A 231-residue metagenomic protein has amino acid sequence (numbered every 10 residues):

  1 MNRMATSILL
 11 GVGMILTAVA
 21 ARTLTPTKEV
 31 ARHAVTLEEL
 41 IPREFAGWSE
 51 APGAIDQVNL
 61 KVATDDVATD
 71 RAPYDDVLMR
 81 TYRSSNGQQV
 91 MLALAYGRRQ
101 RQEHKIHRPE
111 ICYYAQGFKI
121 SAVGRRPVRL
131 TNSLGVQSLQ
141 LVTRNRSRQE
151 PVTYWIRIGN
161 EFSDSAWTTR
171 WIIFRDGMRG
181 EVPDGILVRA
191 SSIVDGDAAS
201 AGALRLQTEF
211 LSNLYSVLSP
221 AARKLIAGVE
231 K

Functional and structural regions predicted by a protein language model:
R3-M14, V19, T23-P26, R125-K231: A short, solvent-exposed beta-edge/loop patch
T25-E44: Alpha-helical transmembrane signal-anchor/signal-peptide segments
E39-Q57: Amphipathic alpha-helical segments
L40-I41, Y74, G180, L206: Generic detector of ordered secondary-structure context
A46, Q88, D184-I186: A generic secondary-structure signal marking the coil-to-beta-strand transition
P52-D176: Short, solvent-exposed recognition patches
